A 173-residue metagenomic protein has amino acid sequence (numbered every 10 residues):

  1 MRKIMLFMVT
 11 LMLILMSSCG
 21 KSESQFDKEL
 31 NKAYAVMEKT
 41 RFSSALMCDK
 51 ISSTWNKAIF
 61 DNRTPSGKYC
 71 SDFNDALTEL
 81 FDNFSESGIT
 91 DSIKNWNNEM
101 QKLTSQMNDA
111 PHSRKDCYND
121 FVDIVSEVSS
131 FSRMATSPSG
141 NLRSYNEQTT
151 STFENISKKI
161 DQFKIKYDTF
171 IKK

Functional and structural regions predicted by a protein language model:
M1-R2, G20: N-terminal hydrophobic targeting signals that begin at the initiator methionine
R2-T10: Sec-dependent signal peptide recognition, specifically the positively charged N-region followed immediately by
L15-S18: C-terminal motif of bacterial Sec signal peptides marking the signal peptidase cleavage site
G20-Q25, H112: Acidic/polar low-complexity scaffolding segments in large eukaryotic proteins
F26-L77, R114-K173: C-terminal amphipathic alpha-helix
G67-I93: Polyanion-binding interface signature
E86-F121: Mature extracytoplasmic domains of secretory-pathway proteins
